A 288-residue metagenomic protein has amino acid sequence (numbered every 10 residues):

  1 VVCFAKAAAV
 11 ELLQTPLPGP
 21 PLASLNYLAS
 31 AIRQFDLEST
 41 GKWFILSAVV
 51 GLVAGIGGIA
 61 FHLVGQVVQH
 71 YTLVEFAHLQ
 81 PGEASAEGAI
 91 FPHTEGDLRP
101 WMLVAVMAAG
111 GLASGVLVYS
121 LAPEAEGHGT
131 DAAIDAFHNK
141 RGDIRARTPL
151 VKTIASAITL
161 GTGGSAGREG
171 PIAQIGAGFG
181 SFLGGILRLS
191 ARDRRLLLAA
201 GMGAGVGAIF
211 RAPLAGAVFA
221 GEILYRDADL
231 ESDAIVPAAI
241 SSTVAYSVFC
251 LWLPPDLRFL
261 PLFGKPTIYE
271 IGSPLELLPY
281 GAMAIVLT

Functional and structural regions predicted by a protein language model:
V2-T288: Alpha-helical transmembrane segments and immediately membrane-proximal extracytoplasmic
